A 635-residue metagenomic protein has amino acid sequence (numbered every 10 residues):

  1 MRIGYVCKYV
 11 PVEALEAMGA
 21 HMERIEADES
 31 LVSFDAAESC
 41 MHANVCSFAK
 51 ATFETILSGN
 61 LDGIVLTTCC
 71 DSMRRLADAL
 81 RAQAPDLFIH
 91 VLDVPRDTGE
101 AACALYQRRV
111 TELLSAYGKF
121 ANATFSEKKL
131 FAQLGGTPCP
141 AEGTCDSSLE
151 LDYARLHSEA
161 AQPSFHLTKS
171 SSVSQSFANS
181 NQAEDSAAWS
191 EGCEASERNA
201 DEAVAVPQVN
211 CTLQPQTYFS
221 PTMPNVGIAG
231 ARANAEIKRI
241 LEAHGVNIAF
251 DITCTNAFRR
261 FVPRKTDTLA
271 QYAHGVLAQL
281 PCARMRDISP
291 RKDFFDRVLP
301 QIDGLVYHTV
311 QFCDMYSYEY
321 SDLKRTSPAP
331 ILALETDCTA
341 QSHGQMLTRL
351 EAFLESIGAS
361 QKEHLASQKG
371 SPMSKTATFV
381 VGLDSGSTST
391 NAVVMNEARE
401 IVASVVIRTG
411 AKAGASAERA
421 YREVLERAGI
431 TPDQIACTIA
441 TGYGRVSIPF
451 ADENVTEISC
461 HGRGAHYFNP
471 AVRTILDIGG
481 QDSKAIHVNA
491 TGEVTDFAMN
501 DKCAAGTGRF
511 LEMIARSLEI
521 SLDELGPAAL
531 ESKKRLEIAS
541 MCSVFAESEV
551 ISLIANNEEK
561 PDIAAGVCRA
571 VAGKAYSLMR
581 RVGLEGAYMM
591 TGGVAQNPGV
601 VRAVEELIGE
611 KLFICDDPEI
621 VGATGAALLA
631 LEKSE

Functional and structural regions predicted by a protein language model:
V6-A27, A229-F294: Redox- and metal-dependent alpha/beta enzyme cores, enriched for Fe-S-associated oxidoreductases and cofactor-handling
A329-E335, E457-I458, E605-T624: Conserved phosphate-binding/catalytic loops in two-lobed NTP-binding clefts
Q368-K375, Y443-T491, Y576, G625-E632: Conserved phosphate-binding catalytic cores of ATP/NTP-utilizing and phosphoryl-transfer enzymes
K375-E457, Q596, E605-E606, E610-L612: N-terminal glycine/serine-rich phosphate-binding loop of ATP-dependent small-molecule kinases, especially carbohydrate
G410-A413, A490-K534: Glycine-rich phosphate-binding loop plus the immediately following alpha-helix
Y443, R580, L584-L607, P618-G622: Glycine-rich phosphate-binding loops at beta-strand->alpha-helix junctions
L511, C615-E635: Glycine-rich phosphate-binding/hydrolytic loop that grips phosphoryl groups
A546-M579, E619: Adenine-nucleotide phosphate-binding core of ATP-dependent small-molecule kinases
